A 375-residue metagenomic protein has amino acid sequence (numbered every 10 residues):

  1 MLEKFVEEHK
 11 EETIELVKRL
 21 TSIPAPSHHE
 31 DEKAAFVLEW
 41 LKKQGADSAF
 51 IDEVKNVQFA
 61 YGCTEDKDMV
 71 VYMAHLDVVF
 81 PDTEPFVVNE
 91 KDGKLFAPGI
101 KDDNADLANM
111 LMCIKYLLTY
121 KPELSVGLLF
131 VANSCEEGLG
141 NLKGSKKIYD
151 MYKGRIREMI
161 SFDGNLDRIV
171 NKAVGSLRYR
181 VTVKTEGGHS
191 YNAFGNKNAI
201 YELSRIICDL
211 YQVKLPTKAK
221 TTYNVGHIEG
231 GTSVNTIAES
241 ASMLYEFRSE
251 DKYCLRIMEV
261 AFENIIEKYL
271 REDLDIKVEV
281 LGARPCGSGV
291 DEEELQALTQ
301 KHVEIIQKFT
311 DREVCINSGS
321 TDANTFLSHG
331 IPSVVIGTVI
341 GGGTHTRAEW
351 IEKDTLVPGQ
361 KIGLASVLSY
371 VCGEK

Functional and structural regions predicted by a protein language model:
M1, G164, N171, R180-K375: Metal-dependent amide/peptide-bond hydrolase catalytic core, centered on the "pita-bread" metallohydrolase fold
M1-P98, L118: Acidic/His- and Gly-rich active-site-bordering loop/insert found across diverse amide/peptide-bond hydrolases
H28, L95-A108, E123, F194-I200 (+1 more regions): Short, conserved micro-motifs enriched in small and acidic residues
V37, L107-L117, I148, L203-I207 (+2 more regions): Buried hydrophobic packing segments
E65-V70, E84, K91-D92, L124-L128 (+4 more regions): Short coil/turn connectors at secondary-structure junctions
M73-A74, V131-N133, M159-D163, T182-K184 (+1 more regions): Short beta-strand segments
D77-E90, I156, K172-T182, V334: Acidic-glycine-rich active-site phosphate/pyrophosphate-binding loop
G99, N104, A108-V174, E246 (+1 more regions): Acidic/histidine-rich catalytic neighborhood of metal-dependent amide-processing enzymes
